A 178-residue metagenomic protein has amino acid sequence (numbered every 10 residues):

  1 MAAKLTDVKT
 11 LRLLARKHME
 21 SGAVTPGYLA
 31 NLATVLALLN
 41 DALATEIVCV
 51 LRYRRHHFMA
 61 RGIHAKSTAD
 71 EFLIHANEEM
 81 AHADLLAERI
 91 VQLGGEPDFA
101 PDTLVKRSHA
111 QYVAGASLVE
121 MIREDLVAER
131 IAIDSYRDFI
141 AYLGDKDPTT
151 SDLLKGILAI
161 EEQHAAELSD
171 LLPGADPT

Functional and structural regions predicted by a protein language model:
M1-T178: Iron-associated oxidoreductase/ferritin-like identity signal
